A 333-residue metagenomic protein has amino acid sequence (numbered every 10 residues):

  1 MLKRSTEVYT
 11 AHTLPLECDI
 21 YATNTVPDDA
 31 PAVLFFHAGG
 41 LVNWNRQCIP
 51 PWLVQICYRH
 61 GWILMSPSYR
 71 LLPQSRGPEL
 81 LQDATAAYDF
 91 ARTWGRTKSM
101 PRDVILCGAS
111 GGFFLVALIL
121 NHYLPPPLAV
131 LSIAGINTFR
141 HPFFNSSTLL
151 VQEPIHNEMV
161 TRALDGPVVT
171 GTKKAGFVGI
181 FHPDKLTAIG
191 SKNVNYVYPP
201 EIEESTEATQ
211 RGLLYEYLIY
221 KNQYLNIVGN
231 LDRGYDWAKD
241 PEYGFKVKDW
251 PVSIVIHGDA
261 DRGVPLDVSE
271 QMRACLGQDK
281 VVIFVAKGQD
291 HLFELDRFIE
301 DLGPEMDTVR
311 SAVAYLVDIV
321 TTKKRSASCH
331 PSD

Functional and structural regions predicted by a protein language model:
M1-D28, G303: N-terminal cap/lid segment of alpha/beta-hydrolase-fold proteins
A11, N45-Q47, P51-L53, M65-I105 (+1 more regions): Catalytic nucleophile-loop/oxyanion-hole region of alpha/beta-hydrolase and closely related hydrolase-like folds
P15, N24-C57: Short, surface-exposed "cap/lid" segments of acyl-processing enzymes
C48, D240-E242, P251, P265-C275: Short alpha-helix in the alpha/beta-hydrolase fold that links the catalytic acid
A86-G171: Primarily recognizes the serine-hydrolase "nucleophile elbow" in alpha/beta-hydrolase and SGNH/GDSL folds
I133-G244: Accessory cap/linker subdomain of secreted extracellular hydrolases
V255-H257, D261: Short beta-strand/loop motif that positions the catalytic acidic residue of the alpha/beta-hydrolase fold
F298-D333: Catalytic active-site module of serine/aspartate enzymes centered on a nucleophile-bearing elbow/loop
